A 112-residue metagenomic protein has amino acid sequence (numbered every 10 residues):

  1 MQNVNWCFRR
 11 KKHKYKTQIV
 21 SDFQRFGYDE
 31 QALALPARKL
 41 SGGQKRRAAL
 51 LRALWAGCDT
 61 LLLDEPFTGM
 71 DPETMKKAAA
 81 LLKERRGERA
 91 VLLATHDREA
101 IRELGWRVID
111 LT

Functional and structural regions predicted by a protein language model:
K16-A32: Conserved ABC ATPase "signature" region
P36, E65-P66, D71: Walker B catalytic motif
P36-L40, Q44: Conserved ABC ATPase signature
K45-A53, G57: ABC ATPase nucleotide-binding domain "signature" region
T60-L62: Walker B motif beta-strand of ABC-family P-loop ATPases
M75-G87: Helical segment within the ABC ATPase nucleotide-binding domain
R89-T95: Conserved H-loop
D97-E103: Conserved H-loop
